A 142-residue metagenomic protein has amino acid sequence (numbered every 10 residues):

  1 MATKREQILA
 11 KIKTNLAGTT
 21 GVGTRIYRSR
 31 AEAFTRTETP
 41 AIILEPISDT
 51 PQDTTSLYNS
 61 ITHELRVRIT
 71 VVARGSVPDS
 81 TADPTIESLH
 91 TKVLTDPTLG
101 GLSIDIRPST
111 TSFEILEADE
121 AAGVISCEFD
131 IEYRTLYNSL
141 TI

Functional and structural regions predicted by a protein language model:
M1-T35, P46-I142: Charged, amphipathic alpha-helical segments and their flanking helix caps
T39-L44: A short glycine-rich, His/Asp/Glu-containing loop-to-beta-strand
